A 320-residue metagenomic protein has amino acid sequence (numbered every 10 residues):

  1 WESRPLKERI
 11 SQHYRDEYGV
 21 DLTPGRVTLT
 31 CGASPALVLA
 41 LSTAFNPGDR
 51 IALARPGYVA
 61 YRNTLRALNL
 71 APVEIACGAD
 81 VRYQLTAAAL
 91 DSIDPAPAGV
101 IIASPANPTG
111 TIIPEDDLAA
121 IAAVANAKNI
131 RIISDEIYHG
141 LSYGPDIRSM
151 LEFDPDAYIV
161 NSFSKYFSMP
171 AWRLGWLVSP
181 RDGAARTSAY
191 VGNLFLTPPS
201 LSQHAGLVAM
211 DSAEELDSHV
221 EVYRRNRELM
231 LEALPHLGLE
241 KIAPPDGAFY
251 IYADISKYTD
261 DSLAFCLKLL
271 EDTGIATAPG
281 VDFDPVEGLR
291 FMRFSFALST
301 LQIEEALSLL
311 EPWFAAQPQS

Functional and structural regions predicted by a protein language model:
W1-G32, L39, A209-S212, L229 (+1 more regions): N-terminal small-domain helix-loop-helix segment of the aminotransferase-like
D16, A52, K268-T277, F283-S320: PLP-dependent enzyme catalytic core of the Aspartate aminotransferase-like
T43-L65: Conserved PLP-anchoring active-site segment centered on the Schiff-base-forming lysine
L68, A127-K128, L237, T273 (+1 more regions): Helix C-cap/helix->beta junction micro-motif
A79-P145: Active-site phosphate-binding strand-loop segment of PLP-dependent enzymes
F153-R186, L201, R290: Active-site PLP attachment segment
T187-G192, A209-E232: Structural signature of PLP-dependent enzymes
L207, Y223-L234, I242-I255: Conserved glycine-rich beta-strand-loop-beta hairpin in the small C-terminal domain of fold type I
